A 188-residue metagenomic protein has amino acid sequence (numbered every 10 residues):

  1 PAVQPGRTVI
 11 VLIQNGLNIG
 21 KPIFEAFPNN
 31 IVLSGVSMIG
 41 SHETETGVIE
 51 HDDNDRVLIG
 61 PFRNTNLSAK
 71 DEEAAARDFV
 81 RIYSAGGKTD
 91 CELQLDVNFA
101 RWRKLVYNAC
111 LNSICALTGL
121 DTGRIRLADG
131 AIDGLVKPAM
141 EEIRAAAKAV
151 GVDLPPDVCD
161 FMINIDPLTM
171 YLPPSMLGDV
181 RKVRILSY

Functional and structural regions predicted by a protein language model:
P1-A26: Rossmann-fold NAD(P) dinucleotide-binding segment
A2-V3, A26-I31, T44-P156, D160: Internal alpha-helical scaffold of NAD(P)-dependent oxidoreductase catalytic cores
V9, I39, D96-N98: Short, solvent-exposed loop/turn elements at beta->coil junctions and helix N-caps that rim active or binding pockets
V9-I10, N30-S37: Short hydrophobic/aromatic-enriched beta-strand-loop microsegments
N15, G35-S37, F62: Fold-independent oxyanion-binding glycine-rich loops and adjacent beta-strand/coil segments at enzyme active sites
L17-I19, I39-G40, S113: Glycine-rich nucleotide phosphate-binding loop and flanking beta-alpha elements of Rossmann-like dinucleotide-binding
K21, H42-T46, V183: Short, charged, surface-exposed secondary-structure boundary motifs
V150-Y188: C-terminal active-site/capping subdomain that shapes the small-molecule cofactor and substrate pocket of enzyme
